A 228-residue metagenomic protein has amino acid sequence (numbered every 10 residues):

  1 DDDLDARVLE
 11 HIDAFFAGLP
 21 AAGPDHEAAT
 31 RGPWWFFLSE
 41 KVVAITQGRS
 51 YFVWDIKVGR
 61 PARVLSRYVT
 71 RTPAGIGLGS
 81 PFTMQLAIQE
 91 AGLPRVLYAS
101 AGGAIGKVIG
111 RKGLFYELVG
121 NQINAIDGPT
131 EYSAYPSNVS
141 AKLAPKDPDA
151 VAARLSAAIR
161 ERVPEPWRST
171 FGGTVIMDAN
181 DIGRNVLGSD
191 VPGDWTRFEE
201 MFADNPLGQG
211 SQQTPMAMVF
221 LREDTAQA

Functional and structural regions predicted by a protein language model:
D1-A228: N-terminal and secondary-structure boundary signal
